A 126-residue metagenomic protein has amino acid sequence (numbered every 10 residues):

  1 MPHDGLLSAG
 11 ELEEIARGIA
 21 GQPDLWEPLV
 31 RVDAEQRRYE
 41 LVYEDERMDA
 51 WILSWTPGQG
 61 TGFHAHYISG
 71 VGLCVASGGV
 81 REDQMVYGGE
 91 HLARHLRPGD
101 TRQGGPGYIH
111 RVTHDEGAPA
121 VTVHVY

Functional and structural regions predicted by a protein language model:
M1-D24: N-terminal leader/capping segments at the start of a protein or of a new domain
E27-Q59: A short glycine-rich, His/Asp/Glu-containing loop-to-beta-strand
E46-R47, I68, G117-A118: Short strand-connecting beta-turns/loops that link adjacent beta-strands
W51-H66, L96, G105-G107: Conserved short histidine dyad/triad with adjacent acidic residue
P57, I68-D83: Glycine- and acidic-residue-biased ligand/ion/polar-headgroup-sensing regions
G72, G117-Y126: A short hydrophobic beta-strand segment most commonly corresponding to one strand of the jelly-roll/cupin
G72, Q84-H110: Short acidic-glycine-tyrosine-enriched beta hairpin
V112-E116: Asparagine-centered strand-capping/turn motif at beta-strand->loop junctions
